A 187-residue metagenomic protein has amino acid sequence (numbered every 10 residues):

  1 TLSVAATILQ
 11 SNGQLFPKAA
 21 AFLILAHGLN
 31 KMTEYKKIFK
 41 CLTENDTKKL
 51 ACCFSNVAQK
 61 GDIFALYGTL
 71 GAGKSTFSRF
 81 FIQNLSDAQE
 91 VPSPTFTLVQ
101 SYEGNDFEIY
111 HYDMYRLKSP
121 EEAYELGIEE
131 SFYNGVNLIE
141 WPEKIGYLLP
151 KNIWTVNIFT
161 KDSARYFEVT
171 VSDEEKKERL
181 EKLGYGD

Functional and structural regions predicted by a protein language model:
T33-A51: N-terminal pre-Walker A segment at the start of P-loop NTPase domains
K37, E129-D187: Short phosphate-coordinating micro-motif centered on Lys-Gly-acidic
F64-L66: Hydrophobic anchor at the beta1->P-loop junction of P-loop NTPases
T69: P-loop (Walker A) phosphate-binding loop of NTP-binding proteins
K74: Conserved lysine of the Walker
D87-Y102: Short beta-strand-centered segment that lines the nucleotide-binding/catalytic pocket of NTP-utilizing
Y102-E140: Conserved nucleotide-sensing/catalytic segment adjacent to the nucleotide-binding pocket in NTP-handling enzymes
